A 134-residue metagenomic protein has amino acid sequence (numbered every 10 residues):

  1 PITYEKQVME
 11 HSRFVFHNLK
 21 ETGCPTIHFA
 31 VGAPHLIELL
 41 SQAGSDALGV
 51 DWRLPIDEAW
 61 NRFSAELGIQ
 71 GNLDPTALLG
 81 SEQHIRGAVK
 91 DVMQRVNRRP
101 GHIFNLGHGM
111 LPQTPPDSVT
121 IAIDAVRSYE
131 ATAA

Functional and structural regions predicted by a protein language model:
P1-A134: Active-site loop segments of alpha/beta catalytic cores
